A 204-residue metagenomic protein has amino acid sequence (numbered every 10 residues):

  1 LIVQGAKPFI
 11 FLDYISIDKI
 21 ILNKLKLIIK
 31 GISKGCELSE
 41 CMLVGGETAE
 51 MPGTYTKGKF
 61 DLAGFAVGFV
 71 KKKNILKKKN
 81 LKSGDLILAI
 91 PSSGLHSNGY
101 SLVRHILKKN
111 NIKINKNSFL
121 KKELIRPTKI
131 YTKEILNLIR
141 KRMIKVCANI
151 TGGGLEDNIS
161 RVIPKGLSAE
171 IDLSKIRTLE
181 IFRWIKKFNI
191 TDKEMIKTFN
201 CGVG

Functional and structural regions predicted by a protein language model:
L1-V3: Active-site cofactor/substrate anionic-group-binding motifs, chiefly glycine- and Lys/Arg-rich phosphate-binding loops
G5-K7, M143: Short loop/turn motifs at secondary-structure junctions
K7-S101: Glycine-rich anion-binding loops of enzyme active sites
N23-S39, Y55-F60, K113-I125, K129-G204: Glycine-/charge-enriched secondary-structure boundary and capping motifs
V70, A89, S93, K109 (+3 more regions): Residues at structural and domain junctions
Y100-N111: Short, compositionally biased
